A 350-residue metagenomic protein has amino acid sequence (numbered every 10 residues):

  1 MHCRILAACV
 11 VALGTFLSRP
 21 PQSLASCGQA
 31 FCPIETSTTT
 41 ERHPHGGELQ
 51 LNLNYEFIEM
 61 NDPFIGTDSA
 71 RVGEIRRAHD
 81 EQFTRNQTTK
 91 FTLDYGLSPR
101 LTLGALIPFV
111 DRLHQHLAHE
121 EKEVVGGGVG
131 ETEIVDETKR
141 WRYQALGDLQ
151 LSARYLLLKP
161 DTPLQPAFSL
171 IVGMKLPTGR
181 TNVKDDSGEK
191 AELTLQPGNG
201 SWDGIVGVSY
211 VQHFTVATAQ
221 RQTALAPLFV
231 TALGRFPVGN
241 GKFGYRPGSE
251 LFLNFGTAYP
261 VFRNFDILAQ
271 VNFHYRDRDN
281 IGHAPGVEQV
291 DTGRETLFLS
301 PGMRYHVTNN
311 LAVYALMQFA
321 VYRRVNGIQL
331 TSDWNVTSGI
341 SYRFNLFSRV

Functional and structural regions predicted by a protein language model:
L24-G28, T39-E48, M60-D62, R100 (+5 more regions): Short loop/turn motifs that connect adjacent beta-strands in outer-membrane beta-barrel proteins
G28, F57-T88: Surface-exposed strand-loop-strand hairpins of Gram-negative outer-membrane beta-barrel proteins
T38, I75-H79, I134-W141, A191-Q196 (+3 more regions): Extracellular loop and loop/strand-boundary signature of outer-membrane beta-barrel proteins
E41, L53-Y55, F91-Y95, A105 (+7 more regions): Residues on the lipid-exposed face of transmembrane beta-strands in outer-membrane beta-barrel proteins
G47, R85-T89, E133-V135, Y143-L149 (+6 more regions): Residues that define the transmembrane beta-barrel architecture of outer-membrane proteins
L51-E59, A105-F109, L170-L176, V208 (+4 more regions): Transmembrane beta-barrel strands of outer-membrane/channel proteins
M60-D62, E74-I75, R112-H114, L158-P160 (+7 more regions): Sequence/structural signature of outer-membrane beta-barrel proteins
F64-G66, R71-G73, N240-V350: Outer membrane beta-barrel transmembrane domains
